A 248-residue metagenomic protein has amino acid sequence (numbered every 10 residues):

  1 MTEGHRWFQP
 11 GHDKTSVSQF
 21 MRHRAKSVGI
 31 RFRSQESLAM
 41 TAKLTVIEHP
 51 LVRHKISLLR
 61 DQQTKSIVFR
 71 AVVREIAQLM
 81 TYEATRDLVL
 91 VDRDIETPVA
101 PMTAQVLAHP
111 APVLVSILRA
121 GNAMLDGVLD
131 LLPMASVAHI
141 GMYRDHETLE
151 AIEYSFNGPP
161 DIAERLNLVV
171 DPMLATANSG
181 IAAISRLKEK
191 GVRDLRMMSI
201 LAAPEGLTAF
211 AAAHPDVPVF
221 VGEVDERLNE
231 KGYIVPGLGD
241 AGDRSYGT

Functional and structural regions predicted by a protein language model:
T2-G4, K55: Residue-level detector of transmembrane insertion/anchoring sites
G4, H12, V28-G29, G239: Intrinsic-disorder/low-complexity regions
P10, F20, S27: Cationic, low-complexity basic patches in intrinsically disordered or flexible, solvent-exposed regions
P10-G11, S16, R31-R33, A39: Short, low-complexity intrinsically disordered segments enriched in A/P/G/S/L with frequent Arg, especially at protein
F32-T248: PRPP-associated nucleotide enzymes
